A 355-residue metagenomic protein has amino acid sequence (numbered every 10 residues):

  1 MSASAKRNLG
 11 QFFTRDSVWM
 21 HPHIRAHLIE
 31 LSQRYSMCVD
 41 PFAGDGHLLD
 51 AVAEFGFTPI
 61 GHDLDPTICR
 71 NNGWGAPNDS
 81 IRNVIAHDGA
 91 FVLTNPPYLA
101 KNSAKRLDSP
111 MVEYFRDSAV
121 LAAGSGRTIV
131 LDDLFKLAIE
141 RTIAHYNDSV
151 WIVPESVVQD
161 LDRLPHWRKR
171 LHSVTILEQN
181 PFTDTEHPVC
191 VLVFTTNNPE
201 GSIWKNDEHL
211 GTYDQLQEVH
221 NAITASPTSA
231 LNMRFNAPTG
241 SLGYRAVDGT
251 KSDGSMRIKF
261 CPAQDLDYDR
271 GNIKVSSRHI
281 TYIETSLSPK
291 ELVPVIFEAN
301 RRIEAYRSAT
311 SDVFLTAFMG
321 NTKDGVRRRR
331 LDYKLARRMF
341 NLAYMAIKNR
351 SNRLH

Functional and structural regions predicted by a protein language model:
S4-L99, S156: Conserved S-adenosyl-L-methionine
L49, A100-S103, V157-D162, D184-T185 (+1 more regions): Short catalytic/ligand-binding loop motif for oxyanion handling, primarily in non-cytosolic enzymes, centered on
E54-F57, W74-G75, K105-P110, L164-W167: Short, glycine/charged-enriched secondary-structure capping and boundary segments
V92-S109, R141, S149-V150: Internal, well-ordered alpha/beta segment that forms a basic, Gly-enriched binding/recognition surface
K101-V130: Mobile active-site "lid"/loop adjacent to the S-adenosyl-L-methionine
G126-P181, E186, L192: Conserved Class I SAM-dependent methyltransferase catalytic core
T185-S241: Flexible, glycine-/basic-rich loop-and-beta segments that form/coincide with the SAM-dependent methyltransferase
L242-H355: C-terminal target-recognition/interaction regions appended to catalytic cores
